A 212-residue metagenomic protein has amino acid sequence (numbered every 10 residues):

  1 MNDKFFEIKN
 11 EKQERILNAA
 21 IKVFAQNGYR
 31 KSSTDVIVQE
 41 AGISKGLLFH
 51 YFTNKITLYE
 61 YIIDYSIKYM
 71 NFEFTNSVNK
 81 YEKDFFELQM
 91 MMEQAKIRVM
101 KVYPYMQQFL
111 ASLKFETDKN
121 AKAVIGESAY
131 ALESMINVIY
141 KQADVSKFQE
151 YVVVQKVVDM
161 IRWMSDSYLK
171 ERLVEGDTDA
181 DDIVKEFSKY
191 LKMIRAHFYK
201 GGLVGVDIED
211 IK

Functional and structural regions predicted by a protein language model:
M1-I8, V204-K212: N-terminal intrinsically disordered/low-complexity leader segments
K4, R15, V23-T57, Y61: Helix-turn-helix
K12-A20, I37, I62-S66, M70-E73: Generic hydrophobic, amphipathic alpha-helix propensity
Q26-R30, Y81, Y103: Short coil/turn segments at alpha/beta junctions that flank glycine-rich nucleotide-binding fingerprints
K68-N79, M91, R98, K119-V145 (+3 more regions): Amphipathic alpha-helical packing segments from all-alpha helical-bundle domains
F86-S112, Y130-E133, N137, R162 (+2 more regions): Helical hydrophobic small-molecule/effector-binding pocket
V99-A121, S167-V174: Amphipathic alpha-helical segments used for helix-helix packing
Q108-L110, K122-A123, Y151, V206-D207: Short, hydrophobic secondary-structure boundary micro-motifs
